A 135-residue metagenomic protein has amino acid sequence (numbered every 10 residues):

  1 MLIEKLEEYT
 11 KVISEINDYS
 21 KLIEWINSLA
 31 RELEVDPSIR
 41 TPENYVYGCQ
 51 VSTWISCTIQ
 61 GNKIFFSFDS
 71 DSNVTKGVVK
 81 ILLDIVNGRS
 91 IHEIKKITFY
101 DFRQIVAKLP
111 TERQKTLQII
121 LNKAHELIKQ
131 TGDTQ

Functional and structural regions predicted by a protein language model:
L2-S52, T58-Q60, I64, I97-Y100 (+1 more regions): N-terminal intrinsically disordered, cationic/polar leader segments that include organellar targeting peptides
T58-S72, L83-N87: Conserved interaction-surface patches within small, structured recognition/assembly domains
V79: Primarily the active-site beta-strand->alpha-helix module of PP2C/PPM metal-dependent phosphatases, and frequently
V86-S90, L117: Ampiphathic alpha-helical segments that act as solvent-exposed interaction surfaces
I91-I97: Short conserved catalytic/interaction loops centered on acidic-Pro-aromatic/His motifs
